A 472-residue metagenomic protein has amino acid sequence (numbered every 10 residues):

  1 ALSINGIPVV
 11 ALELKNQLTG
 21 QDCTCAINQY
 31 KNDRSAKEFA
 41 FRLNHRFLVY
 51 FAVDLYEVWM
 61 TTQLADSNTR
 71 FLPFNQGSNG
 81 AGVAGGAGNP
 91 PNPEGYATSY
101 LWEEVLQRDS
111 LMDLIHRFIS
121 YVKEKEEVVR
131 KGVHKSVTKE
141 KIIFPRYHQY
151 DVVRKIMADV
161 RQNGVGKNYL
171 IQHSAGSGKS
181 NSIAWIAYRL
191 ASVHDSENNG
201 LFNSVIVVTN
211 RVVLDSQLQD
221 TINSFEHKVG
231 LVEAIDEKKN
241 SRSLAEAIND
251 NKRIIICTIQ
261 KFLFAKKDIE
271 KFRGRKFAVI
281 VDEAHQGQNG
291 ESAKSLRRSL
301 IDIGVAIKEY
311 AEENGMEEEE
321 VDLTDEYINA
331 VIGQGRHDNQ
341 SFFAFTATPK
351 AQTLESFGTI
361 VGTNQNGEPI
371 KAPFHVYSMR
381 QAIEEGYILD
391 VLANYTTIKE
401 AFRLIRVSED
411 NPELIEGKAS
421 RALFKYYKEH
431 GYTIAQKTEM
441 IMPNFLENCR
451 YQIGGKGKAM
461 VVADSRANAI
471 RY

Functional and structural regions predicted by a protein language model:
A1-S204, V213, Q217-V229, G274-K276 (+4 more regions): ATP-dependent helicase/translocase motor core
F51-A52, I255-T258, Q340-T346: Structural recognition of the conserved hydrophobic beta-strand(s) that form the central parallel beta-sheet of P-loop
S174, N210, D464: P-loop (Walker A) phosphate-binding loop of NTP-binding proteins
S174-A175, A284-Q286, S299, I303-L323 (+2 more regions): Conserved helicase ATPase motor motifs in RecA-like P-loop NTPase domains
N223-E270: Inter-Walker segment of RecA-like/P-loop motor cores
N251-E283, G287-I301, V305, E320-I332: Conserved RecA-like ASCE ATPase "motif II neighborhood" in helicase/translocase motors
L354-K456: Interdomain helical connector at the RecA1-RecA2 junction of SF1/SF2 helicase-like NTPases
R466-Y472: Conserved helicase motor "Helicase C" RecA-like lobe of SF1/SF2 P-loop NTPases
